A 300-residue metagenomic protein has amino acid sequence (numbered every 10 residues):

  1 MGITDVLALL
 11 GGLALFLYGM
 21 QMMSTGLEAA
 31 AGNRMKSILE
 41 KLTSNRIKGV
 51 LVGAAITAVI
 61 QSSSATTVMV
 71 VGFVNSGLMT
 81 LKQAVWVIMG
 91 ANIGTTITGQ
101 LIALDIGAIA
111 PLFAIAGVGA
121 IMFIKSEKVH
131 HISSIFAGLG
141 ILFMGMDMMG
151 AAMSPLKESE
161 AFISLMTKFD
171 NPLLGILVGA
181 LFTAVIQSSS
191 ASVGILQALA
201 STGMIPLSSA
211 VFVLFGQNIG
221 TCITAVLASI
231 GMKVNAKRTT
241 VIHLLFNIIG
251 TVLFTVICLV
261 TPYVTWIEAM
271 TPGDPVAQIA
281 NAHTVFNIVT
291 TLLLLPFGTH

Functional and structural regions predicted by a protein language model:
M1-L7, Q100-I109, A161-F169, S208 (+2 more regions): Interfacial loop-to-helix junctions that mark the boundaries of transmembrane helices in multi-pass membrane
M1-R46, F136-L181, L199: Helix-loop-helix hairpins and the membrane-proximal interhelical loops of multi-pass alpha-helical transport proteins
L9-M22, G53-T57, A114-I124, G138-M148 (+4 more regions): Hydrophobic core segments of alpha-helical transmembrane domains in multi-pass membrane transport and ion-translocation
L13, N33, S37, K41 (+12 more regions): Alpha-helical transmembrane segments of multi-pass membrane proteins, especially transporters and channels
L15, E28, S64-V68, T95-A103 (+4 more regions): Alpha-helical transmembrane segments and their lipid-water interface positions in multi-pass membrane proteins
M22-A30, R34, I38, Q100 (+7 more regions): Membrane-spanning helices that line or support transport/gating and their immediate boundary helices in channels
T57-I60, V68-N92, L101-I109, G117-I121 (+5 more regions): Membrane-interfacial helix-loop connectors
M146, M153-K168, I230-T299: Transmembrane alpha-helical segments and their short flanking loops that form helix-hairpins/helix-helix interfaces
